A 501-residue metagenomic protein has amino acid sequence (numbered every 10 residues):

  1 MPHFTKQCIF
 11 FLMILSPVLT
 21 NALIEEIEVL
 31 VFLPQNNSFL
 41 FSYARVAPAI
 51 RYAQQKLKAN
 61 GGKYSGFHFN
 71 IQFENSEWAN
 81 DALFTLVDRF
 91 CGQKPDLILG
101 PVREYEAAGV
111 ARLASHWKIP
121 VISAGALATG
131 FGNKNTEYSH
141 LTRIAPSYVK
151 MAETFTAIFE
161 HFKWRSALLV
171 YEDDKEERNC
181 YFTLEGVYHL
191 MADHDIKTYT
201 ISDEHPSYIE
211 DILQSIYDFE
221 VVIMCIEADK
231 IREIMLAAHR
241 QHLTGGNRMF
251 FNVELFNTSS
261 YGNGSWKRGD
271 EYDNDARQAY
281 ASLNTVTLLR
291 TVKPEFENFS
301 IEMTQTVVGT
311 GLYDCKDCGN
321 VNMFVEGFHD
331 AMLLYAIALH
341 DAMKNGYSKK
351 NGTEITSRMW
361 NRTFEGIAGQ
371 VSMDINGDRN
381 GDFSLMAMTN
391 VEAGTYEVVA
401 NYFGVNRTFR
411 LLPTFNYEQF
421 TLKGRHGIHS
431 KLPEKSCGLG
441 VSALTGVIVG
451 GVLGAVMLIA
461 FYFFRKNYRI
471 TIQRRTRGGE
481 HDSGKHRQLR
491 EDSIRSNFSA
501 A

Functional and structural regions predicted by a protein language model:
P2, F41-V46, A59-G132, D229-E233: Beta-alpha junction/loop-to-helix N-cap segments that form part of ligand/metal-binding clefts
P2-F4, F11-E28, K56, F159: N-terminal signal peptide
N21-R51, R103, E172-C180, M224 (+1 more regions): Extracytoplasmic "Venus flytrap"
P48, P95-T200, Q241-A276: Extracytoplasmic ligand/sensor domains, especially the bilobed periplasmic-binding protein
N70-L97, A157-I158, P206-F219, N467-T471: Short, well-structured alpha-helical segments in soluble
A111-R112, C180-E295, M323-D330, N380: Extracellular/periplasmic bilobed ligand-binding domains
L243, N247, L255-S259, M303 (+1 more regions): Segments of small-molecule ligand-sensing domains
D270, L289-R290, R358-A501: Solvent-exposed, acidic/polar segments of extracytosolic/periplasmic ligand-binding ectodomains
